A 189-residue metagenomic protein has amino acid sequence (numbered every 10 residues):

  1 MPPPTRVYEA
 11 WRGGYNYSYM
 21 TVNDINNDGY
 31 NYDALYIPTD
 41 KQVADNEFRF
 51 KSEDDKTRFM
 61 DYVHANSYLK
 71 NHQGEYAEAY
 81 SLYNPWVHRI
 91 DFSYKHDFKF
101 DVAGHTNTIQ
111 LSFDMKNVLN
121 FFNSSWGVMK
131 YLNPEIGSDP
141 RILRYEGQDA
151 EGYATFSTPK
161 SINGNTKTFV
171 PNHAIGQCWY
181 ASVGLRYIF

Functional and structural regions predicted by a protein language model:
M1-F189: Short, solvent-exposed micro-motifs at the edges of structured domains
